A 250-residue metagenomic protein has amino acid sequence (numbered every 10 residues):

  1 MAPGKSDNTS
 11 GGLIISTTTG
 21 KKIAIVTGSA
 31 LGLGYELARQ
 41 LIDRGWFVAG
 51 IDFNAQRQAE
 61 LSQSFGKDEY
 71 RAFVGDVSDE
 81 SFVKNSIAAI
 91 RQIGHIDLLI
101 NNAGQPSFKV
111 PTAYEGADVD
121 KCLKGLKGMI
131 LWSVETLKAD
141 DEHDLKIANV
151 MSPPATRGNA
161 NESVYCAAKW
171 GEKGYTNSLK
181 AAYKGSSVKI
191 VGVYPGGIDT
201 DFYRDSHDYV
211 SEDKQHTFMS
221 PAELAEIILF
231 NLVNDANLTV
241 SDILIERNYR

Functional and structural regions predicted by a protein language model:
A30-L31: Conserved glycine-rich cofactor-binding loop
R44-E60: Conserved glycine-rich Rossmann-like NAD(P)H-binding loop of the short-chain dehydrogenase/reductase
K84, Q105-D118, N161-V164, Y203: Conserved mid-core segment of classical short-chain dehydrogenase/reductases
Q105, T112-L131, A148, E172: Catalytic Tyr-X3-Lys loop
S133, A168-K169: Active-site helix of classical SDR
S152: Residue(s) in the substrate-gating loop at a strand-loop-helix junction that position the organic substrate next
R157, S178-V188: Active-site-adjacent segment of SDR/Rossmann-fold oxidoreductases
G192, E212-R250: C-terminal helical subdomain
